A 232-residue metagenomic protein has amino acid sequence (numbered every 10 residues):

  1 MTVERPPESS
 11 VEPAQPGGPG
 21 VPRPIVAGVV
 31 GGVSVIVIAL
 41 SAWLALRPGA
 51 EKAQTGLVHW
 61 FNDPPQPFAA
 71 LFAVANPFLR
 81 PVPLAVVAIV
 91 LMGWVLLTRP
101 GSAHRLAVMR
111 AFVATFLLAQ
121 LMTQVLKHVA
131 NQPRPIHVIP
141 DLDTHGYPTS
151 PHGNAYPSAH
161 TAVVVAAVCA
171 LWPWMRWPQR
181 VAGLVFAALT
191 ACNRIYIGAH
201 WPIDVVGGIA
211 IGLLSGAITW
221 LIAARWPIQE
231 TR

Functional and structural regions predicted by a protein language model:
T2-V87, K127-P148: N-terminal transmembrane-helix/juxtamembrane module of multi-pass inner/ER membrane proteins
P24-V33, V90-M122: Interfacial segments of alpha-helical transmembrane regions
V37-S41, L117-Q124, V185-A199: Aromatic-anchored segments of alpha-helical transmembrane domains
L46-A50, R99-A103, H128-I136, G198-I203 (+1 more regions): Transmembrane helix-loop junctions in multipass membrane proteins, especially transporters and channels
P67-F68, S102-V108, I136, M175-V181: Membrane-helix interface segments
N76-R99, V163-V164, V168: Hydrophobic alpha-helical transmembrane segments
W94, P140-R232: Membrane-embedded catalytic cores of phosphoryl/pyrophosphoryl-handling enzymes
Q120-Q124, H128, L213-W220: Transmembrane alpha-helical segments of multi-pass membrane transport proteins and ion-pumping complexes
